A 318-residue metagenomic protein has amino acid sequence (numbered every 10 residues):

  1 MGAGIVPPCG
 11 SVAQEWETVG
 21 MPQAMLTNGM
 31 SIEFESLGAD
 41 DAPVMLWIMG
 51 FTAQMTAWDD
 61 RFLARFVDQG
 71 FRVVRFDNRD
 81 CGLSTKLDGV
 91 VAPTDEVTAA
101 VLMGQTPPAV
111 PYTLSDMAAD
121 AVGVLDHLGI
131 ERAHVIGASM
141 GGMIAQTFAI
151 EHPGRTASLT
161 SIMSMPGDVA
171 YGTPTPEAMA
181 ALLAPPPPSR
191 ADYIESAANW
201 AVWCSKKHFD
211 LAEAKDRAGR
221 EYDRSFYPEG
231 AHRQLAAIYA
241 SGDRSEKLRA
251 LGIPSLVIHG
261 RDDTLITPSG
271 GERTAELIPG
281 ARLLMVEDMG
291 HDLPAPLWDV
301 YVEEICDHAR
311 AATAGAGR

Functional and structural regions predicted by a protein language model:
N28-G104: Conserved HGGG/HGGXW glycine-rich cap/lid loop of the alpha/beta-hydrolase fold
M103, P111, S115-A133: Conserved acidic catalytic loop of the alpha/beta-hydrolase fold
I150, L159-P188: Flexible "cap/lid" loop of the alpha/beta hydrolase fold
P185, A231-K247: Active-site nucleophile elbow and catalytic-triad environment of alpha/beta-hydrolase enzymes
D192-R233: Conserved alpha/beta-hydrolase catalytic His-Asp/Glu region
L251, V257-H259: Short beta-strand/loop motif that positions the catalytic acidic residue of the alpha/beta-hydrolase fold
D262-I266: Acidic catalytic loop of the alpha/beta-hydrolase fold
A281-R318: Catalytic active-site module of serine/aspartate enzymes centered on a nucleophile-bearing elbow/loop
